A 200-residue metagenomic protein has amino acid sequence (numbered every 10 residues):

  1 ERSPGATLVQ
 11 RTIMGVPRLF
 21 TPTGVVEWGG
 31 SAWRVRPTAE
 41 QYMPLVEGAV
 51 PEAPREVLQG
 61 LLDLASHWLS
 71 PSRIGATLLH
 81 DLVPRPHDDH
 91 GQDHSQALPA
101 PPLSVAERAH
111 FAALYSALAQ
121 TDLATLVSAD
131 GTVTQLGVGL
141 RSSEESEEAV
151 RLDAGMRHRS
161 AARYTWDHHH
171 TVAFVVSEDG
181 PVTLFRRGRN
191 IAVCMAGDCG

Functional and structural regions predicted by a protein language model:
E1-G200: Divalent-cation
